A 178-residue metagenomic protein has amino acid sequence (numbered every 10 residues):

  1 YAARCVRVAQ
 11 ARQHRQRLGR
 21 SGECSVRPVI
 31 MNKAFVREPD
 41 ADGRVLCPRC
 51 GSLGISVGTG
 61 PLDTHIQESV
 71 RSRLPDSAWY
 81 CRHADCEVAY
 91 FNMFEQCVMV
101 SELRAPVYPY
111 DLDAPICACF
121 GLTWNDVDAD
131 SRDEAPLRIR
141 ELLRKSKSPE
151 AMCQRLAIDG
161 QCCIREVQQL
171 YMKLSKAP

Functional and structural regions predicted by a protein language model:
Y1-I30: N-terminal amphipathic/basic-hydrophobic helices that include classical n-h-c signal peptides and signal-anchor
A34-D42, V70-P75, Y108-D111: Short, flexible, mixed-charge glycine/proline-rich loop motifs that serve as phosphate/nucleic-acid-contacting
L46, G51-R73: Short recognition patches in nucleic-acid-associated and regulatory proteins
C47-C50, C81-H83, C117: Short cysteine-rich clusters marking metal-coordination/redox-active sites
I55-S56, C86-F91, L122-W124, I158: Short functional micro-motifs and their immediate structural scaffolds
P61-R71, Q96-P109, R132-L137, L170-S175: Short cysteine/histidine-rich metal-coordination sites, predominantly Zn2+-binding motifs
P75-M99: Short metal-binding segments enriched for Cys and/or His
K147-P178: Long, compositionally biased
